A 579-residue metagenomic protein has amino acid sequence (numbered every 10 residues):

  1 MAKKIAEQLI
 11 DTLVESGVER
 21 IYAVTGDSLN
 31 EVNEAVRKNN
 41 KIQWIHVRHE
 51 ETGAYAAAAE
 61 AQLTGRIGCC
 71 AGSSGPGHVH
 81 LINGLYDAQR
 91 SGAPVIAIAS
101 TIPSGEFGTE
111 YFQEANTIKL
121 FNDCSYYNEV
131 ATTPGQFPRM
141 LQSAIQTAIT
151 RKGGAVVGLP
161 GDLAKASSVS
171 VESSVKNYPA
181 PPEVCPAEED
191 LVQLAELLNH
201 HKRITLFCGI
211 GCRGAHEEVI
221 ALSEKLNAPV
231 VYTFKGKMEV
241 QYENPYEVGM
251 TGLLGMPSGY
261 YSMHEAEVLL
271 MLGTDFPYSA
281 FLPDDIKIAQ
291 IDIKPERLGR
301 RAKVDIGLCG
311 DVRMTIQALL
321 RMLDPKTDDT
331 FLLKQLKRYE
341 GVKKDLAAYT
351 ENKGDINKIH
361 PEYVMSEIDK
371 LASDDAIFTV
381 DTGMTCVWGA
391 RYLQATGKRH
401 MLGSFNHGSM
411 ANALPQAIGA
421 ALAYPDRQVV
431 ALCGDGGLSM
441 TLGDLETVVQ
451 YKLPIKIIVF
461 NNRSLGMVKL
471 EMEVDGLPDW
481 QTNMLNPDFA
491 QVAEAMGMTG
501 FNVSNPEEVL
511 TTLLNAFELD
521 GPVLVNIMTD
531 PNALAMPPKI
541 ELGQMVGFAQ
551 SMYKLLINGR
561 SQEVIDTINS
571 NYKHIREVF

Functional and structural regions predicted by a protein language model:
M1-T327, E367, L371-D374, P454-I457 (+4 more regions): N-terminal alpha/beta PP-like core and its mobile active-site loop of ThDP/TPP-dependent enzymes
A6-L9, V14-S16, D27, V32-R37 (+3 more regions): Active-site diphosphate/adenylate-binding microenvironment
V24-G26, I45-Y55, C70-P76, T132-T133 (+7 more regions): Active-site nucleophile and cofactor-binding loops and adjacent substrate-binding regions of central metabolic enzymes
R37-W44, Q62-C69, R391-N406, E473-G476: Glycine/charged-rich beta-loop-alpha catalytic/anionic-binding loops adjacent to active sites
Q113, H264, F281, Q450-L542: Thiamine diphosphate
G135, S170-V171, E196, I286-T382 (+3 more regions): Phosphate/pyrophosphate-binding active-site segments
E217-A221, R391-T396, D444-T447, P538-I540: Short glycine/threonine-rich loop-to-helix capping motif typified by GTGT followed within a few residues by an Asp-Pro
N412, Q416-K456: Catalytic phosphate/nucleotide-handling subdomain of diverse soluble enzymes
